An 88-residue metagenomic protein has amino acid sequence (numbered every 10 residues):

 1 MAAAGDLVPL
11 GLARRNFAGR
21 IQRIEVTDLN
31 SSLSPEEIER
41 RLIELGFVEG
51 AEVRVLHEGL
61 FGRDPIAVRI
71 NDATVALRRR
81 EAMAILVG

Functional and structural regions predicted by a protein language model:
M1-V48, R54-L60, D64-G88: Compact, charge-rich alpha-helical regulatory domains located at protein termini
